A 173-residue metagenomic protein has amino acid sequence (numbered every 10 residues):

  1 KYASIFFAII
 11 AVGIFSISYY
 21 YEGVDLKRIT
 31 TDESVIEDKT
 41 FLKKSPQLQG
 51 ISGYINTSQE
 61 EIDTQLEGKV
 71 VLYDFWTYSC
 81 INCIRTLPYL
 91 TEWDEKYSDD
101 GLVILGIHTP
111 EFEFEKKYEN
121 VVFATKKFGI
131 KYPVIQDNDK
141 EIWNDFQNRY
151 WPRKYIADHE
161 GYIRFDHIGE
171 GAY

Functional and structural regions predicted by a protein language model:
S4-I17: Hydrophobic membrane-insertion alpha-helices, especially the h-region of bacterial N-terminal signal peptides
I14-L26: Membrane-interface motif at the C-terminal end of an N-terminal transmembrane signal
G23-T64: N-terminal "domain-start" segment that seeds a small globular fold
E60-I84, L90, I104-L105: Short active-site neighborhood of thiol/selenol oxidoreductases, capturing the structured segment around
E67-K69, D99, I130-K131, N148: Active-site acidic short loop of glycosyltransferases
V71-D74, V103-I107, P133-Q136, I156: Structural recognition of the beta-strand scaffold that forms the well-ordered cores of secreted hydrolase catalytic
I84-F128, Q136-D145: Structural microenvironment flanking redox-active thiols in thiol-disulfide oxidoreductases
K126-K131, Q136-Y173: Thiol/disulfide oxidoreductase modules built on the thioredoxin-like
